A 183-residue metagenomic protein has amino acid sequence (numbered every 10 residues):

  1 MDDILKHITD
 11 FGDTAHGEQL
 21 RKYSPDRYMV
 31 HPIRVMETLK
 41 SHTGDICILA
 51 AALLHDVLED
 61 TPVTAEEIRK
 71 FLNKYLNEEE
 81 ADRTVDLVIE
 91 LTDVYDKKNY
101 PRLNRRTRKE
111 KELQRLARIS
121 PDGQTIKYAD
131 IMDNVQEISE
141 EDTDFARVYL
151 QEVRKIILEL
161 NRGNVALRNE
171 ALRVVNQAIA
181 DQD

Functional and structural regions predicted by a protein language model:
M1-D183: Active-site helical microenvironments for divalent-metal-assisted chemistry
